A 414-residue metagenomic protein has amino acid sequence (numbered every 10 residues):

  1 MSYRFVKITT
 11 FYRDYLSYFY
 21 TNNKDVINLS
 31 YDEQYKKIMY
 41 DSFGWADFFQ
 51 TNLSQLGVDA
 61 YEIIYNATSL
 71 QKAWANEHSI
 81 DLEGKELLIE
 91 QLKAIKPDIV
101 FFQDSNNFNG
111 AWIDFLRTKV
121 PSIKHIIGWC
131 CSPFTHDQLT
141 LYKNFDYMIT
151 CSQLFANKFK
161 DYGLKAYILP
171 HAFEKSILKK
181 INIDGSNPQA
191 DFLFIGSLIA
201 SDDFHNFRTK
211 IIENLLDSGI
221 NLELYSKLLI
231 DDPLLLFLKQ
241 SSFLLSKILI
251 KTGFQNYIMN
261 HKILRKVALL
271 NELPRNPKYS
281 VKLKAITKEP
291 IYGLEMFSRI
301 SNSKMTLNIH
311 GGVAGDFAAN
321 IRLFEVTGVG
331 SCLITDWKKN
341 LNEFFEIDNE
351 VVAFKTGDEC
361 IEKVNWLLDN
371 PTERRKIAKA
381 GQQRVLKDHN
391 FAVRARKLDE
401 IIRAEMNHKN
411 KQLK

Functional and structural regions predicted by a protein language model:
S2-I63, Q71-A75, D161-I321, G328 (+1 more regions): Nucleotide-sugar donor-binding catalytic core of glycosyltransferases
K7-R13, Y20, I38-V58, E62-L164 (+3 more regions): Extended catalytic core of nucleotide-activated donor transferases of GT-like folds
L87-L88, H136-D137, E295, E359-E362: Short acidic active-site motifs
L92-K96, L116, I300, V364 (+1 more regions): Short hydrophobic patches on amphipathic alpha-helices that form coiled-coil/helix-mediated interaction surfaces
V351-G357, L367-P371: Conserved acidic donor-binding segment of nucleotide-sugar-dependent glycosyltransferases
L368-D369, D399-L413: Short, hydrophobic alpha-helical segments
D369-E400: A charged, aromatic-enriched C-terminal amphipathic alpha-helix characteristic of glycosyltransferases across folds
